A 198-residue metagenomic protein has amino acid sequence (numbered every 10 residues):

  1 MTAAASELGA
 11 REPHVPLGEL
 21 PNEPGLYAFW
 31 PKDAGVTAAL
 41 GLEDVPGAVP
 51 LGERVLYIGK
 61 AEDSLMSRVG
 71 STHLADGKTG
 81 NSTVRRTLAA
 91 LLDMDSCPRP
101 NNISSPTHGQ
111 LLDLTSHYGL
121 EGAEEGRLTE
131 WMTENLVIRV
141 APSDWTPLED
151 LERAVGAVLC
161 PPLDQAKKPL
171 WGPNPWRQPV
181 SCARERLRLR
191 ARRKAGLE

Functional and structural regions predicted by a protein language model:
M1-L56, K60-E198: Boundary/linker segments flanking structured domains
